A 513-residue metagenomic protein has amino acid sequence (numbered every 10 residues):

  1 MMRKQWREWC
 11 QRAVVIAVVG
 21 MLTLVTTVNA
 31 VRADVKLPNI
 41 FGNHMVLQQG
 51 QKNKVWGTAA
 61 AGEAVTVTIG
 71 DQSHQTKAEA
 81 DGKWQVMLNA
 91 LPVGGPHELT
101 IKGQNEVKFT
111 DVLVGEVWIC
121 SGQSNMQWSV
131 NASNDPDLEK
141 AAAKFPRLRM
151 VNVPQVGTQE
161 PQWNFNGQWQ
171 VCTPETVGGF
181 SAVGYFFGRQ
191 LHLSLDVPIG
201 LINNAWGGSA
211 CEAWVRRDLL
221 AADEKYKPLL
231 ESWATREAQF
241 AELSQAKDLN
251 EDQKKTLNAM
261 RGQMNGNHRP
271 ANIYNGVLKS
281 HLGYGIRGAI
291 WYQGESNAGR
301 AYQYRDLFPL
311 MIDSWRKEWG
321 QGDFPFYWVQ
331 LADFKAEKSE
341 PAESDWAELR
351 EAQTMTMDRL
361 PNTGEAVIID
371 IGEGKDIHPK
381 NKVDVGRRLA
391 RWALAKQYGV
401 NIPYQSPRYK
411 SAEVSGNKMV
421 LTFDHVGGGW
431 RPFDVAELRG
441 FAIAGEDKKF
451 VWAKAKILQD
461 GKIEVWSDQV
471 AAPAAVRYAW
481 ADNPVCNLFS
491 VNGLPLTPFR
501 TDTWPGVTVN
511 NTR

Functional and structural regions predicted by a protein language model:
M1-Q11: N-terminal secretory signal peptides that target proteins for export/translocation
M2, V18-G20, A33: Terminal low-complexity, poorly structured segments
E8, L24-T26, I101: Generic detector of low-complexity/intrinsically disordered segments and short hydrophobic N-terminal stretches
A13-T26: Bacterial N-terminal signal peptides
L24-D34: Bacterial Sec-dependent signal peptides at the C-terminal "C-region" and cleavage site
R32-R513: Cell-envelope and extracellular/periplasmic
